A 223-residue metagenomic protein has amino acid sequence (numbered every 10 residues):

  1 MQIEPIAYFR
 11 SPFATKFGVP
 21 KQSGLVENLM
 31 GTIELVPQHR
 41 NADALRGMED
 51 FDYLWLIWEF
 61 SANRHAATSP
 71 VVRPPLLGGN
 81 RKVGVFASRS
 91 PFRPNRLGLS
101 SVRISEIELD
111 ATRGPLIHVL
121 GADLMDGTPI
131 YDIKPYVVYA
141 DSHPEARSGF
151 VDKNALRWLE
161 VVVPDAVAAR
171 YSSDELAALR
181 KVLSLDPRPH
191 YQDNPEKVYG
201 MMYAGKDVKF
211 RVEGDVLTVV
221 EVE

Functional and structural regions predicted by a protein language model:
M1-L97, L109-E223: Mixed-charge, low-complexity intrinsically disordered regions
V102-S105: Conserved positions in beta-strands of structured domains
